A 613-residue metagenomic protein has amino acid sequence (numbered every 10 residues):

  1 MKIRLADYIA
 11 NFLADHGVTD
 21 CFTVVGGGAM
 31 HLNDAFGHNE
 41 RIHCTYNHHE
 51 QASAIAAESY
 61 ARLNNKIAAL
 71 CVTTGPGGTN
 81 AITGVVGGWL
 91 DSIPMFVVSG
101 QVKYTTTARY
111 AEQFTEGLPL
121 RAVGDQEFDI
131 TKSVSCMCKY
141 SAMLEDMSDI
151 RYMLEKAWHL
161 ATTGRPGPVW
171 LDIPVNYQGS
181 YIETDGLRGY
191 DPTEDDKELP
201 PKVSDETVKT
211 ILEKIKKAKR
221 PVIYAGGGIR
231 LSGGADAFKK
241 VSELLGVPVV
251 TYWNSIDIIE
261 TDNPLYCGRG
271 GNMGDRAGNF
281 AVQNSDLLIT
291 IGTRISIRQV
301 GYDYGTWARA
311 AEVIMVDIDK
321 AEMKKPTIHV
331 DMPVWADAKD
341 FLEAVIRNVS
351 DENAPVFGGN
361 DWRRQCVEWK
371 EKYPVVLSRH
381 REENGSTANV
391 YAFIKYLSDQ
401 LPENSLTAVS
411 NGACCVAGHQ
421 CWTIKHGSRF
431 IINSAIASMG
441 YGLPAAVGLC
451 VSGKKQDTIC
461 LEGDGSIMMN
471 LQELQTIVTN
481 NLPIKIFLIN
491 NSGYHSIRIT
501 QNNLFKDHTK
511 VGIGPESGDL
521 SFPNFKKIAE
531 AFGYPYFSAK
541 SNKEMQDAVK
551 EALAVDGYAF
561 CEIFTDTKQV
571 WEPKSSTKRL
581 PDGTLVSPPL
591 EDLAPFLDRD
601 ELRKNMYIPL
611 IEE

Functional and structural regions predicted by a protein language model:
M1, E145-S148, K209, E213 (+4 more regions): Phosphate/pyrophosphate-binding active-site segments
M1-F357, Q400, P483-I486, K506-D507 (+2 more regions): N-terminal alpha/beta PP-like core and its mobile active-site loop of ThDP/TPP-dependent enzymes
A6-A10, A14-T19, V24-G27, L32-N39 (+1 more regions): Active-site diphosphate/adenylate-binding microenvironment
G26, S232, K239, N279 (+8 more regions): Conserved structured core elements
A29, E50-I55, G78, C414-V416 (+2 more regions): Short acidic loop-to-helix transition motifs that present clustered carboxylates
A61, A161, S242, S398 (+3 more regions): N-terminal cationic-hydrophobic initiation segments that often serve targeting/anchoring roles
A108-D125, N272, P326, P333-W335 (+3 more regions): Thiamine diphosphate
G226-R230, E382-E383, G463-G465: Conserved short loop/turn motifs at secondary-structure junctions
